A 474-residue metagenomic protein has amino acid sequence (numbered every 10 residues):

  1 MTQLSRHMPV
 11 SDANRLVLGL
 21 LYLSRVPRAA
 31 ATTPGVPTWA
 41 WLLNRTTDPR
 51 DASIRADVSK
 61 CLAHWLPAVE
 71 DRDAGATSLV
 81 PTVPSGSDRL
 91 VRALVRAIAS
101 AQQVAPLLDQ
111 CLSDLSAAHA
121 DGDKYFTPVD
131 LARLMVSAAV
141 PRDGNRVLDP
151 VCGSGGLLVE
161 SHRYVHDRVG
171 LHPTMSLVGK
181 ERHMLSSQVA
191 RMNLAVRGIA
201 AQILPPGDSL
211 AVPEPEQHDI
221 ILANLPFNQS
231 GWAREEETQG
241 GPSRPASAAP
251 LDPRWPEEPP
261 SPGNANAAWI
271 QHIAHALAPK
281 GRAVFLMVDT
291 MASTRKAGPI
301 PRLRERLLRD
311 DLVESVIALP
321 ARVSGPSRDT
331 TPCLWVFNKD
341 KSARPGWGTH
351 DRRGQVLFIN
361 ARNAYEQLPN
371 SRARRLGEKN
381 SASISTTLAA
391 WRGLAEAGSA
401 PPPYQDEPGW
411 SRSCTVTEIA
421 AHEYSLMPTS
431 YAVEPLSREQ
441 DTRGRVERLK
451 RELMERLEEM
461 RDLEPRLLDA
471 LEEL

Functional and structural regions predicted by a protein language model:
M1-P37, D462-L474: Non-catalytic accessory regions of SAM-dependent methyltransferases
V10, P84, G263-A267: Short, solvent-exposed loop/helix junctions and linker helices that flank or host conserved functional motifs
R15-A120: Long recognition/docking surfaces used for binding and targeting
A101, Y125-V129, G263: Conserved phosphate/pyrophosphate-binding and hydrolysis machinery centered on Walker-type P-loop NTPases, extending
D109-S116, V136, V140, H162-R163 (+1 more regions): Amphipathic, well-packed alpha-helical segments that form the structural scaffold of globular domains
D121-A223, N228-E235, M287-T290, K296 (+1 more regions): Conserved S-adenosyl-L-methionine
P215-L474: A conserved structural/catalytic subdomain of Rossmann-like adenosyl-cofactor enzymes
